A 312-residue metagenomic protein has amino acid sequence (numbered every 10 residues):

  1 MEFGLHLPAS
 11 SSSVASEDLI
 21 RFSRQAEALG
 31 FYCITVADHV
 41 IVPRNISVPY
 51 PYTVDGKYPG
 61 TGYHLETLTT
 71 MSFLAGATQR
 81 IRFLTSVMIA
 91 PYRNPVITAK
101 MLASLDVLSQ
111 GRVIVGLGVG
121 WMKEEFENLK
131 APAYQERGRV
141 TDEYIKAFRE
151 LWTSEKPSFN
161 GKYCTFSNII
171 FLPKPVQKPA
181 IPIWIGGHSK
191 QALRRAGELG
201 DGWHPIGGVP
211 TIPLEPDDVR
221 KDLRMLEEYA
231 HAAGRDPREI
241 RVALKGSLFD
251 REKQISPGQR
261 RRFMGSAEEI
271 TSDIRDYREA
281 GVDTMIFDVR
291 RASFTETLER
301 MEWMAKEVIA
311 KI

Functional and structural regions predicted by a protein language model:
M1-I312: Active-site-adjacent structural elements that line small-molecule/cofactor binding pockets in enzymes
